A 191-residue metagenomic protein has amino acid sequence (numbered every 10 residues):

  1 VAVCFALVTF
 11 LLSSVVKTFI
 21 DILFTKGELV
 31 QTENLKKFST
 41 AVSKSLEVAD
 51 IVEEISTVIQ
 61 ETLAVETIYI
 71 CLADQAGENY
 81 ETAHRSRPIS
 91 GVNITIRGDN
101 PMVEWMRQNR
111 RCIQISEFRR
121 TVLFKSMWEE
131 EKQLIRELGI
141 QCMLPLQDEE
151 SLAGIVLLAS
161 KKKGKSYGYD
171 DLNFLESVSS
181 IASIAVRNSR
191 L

Functional and structural regions predicted by a protein language model:
V1-E28: Interfacial "cap-and-anchor" motif at the non-cytosolic start of specific transmembrane alpha-helices
D21-F24, E33-D50: Short regulatory/linker helices and ligand/cofactor-binding micro-motifs at input modules
E28-L29, K44-E81: Helix-loop-beta substructure at the N-terminus of cytosolic sensory domains that couple signal/ligand detection
I89-T121: Acidic/proline- and glycine-rich, intrinsically disordered low-complexity segments that serve as regulatory linkers
F118-I140: Signal-transducing coupling segments at domain and membrane junctions
L138-D148, Y169: A short, aliphatic-rich beta-strand micro-motif
L144, D148-S160, I184: Sensory beta-strand/linker motifs that couple input domains to effectors
E176-S183: Allosteric cytosolic regulatory segments
